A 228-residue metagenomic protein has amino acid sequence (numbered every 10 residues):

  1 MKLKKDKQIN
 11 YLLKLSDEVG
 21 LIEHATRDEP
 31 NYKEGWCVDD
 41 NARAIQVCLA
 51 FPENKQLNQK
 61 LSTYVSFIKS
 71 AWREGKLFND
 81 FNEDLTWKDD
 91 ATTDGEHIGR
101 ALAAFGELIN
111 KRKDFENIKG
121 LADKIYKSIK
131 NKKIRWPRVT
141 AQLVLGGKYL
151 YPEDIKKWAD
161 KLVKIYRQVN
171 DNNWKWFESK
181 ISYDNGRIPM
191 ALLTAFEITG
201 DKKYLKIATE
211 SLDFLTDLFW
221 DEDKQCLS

Functional and structural regions predicted by a protein language model:
M1-S228: Glycan-recognition and catalytic cores of secretory/periplasmic carbohydrate-active enzymes
